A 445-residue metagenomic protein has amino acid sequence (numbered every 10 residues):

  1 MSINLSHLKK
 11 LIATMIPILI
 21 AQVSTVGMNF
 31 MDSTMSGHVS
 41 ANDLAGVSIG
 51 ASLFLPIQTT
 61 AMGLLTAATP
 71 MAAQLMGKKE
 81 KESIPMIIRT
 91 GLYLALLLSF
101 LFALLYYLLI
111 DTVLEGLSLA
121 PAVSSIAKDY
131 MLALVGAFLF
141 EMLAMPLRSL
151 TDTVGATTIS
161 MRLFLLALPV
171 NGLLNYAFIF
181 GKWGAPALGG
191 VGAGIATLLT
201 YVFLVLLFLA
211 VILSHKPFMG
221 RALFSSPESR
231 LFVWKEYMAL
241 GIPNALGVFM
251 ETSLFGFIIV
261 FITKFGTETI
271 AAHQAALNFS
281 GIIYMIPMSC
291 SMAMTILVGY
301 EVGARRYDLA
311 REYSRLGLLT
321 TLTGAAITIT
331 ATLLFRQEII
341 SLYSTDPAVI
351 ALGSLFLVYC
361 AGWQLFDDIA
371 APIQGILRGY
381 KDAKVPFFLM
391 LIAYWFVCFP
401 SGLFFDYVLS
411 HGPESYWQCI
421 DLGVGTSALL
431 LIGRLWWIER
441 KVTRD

Functional and structural regions predicted by a protein language model:
M1-M15, A72-A137, A185-I242, V298-W363 (+1 more regions): Short alpha-helical transmembrane segments in multi-pass integral membrane proteins
S2-T34, H38-V39, S52-M71, L96-A103 (+5 more regions): N-terminal transmembrane alpha-helices
A13-D32, A133, A137, A167 (+5 more regions): Transmembrane helical elements of multi-pass membrane transporters/channels
I18, Q22, S33-T34, A51 (+14 more regions): Transmembrane alpha-helix boundary and packing residues in multipass membrane permease domains and related
V23, G27-A45, L114-P121, A177-L188 (+4 more regions): Helix-terminus/linker motif at the lipid-water interface of multi-pass membrane proteins
S24, M28, D32, S36 (+19 more regions): Alpha-helical membrane-inserting segments
L44-Y107, E141-S160, I259, A272-R336 (+2 more regions): Small-residue-rich hydrophobic transmembrane alpha-helices
L65, L134-D152, S160-N171, A193-L209 (+5 more regions): Short runs within selected transmembrane alpha-helices of multi-pass transporters and secretion channels
